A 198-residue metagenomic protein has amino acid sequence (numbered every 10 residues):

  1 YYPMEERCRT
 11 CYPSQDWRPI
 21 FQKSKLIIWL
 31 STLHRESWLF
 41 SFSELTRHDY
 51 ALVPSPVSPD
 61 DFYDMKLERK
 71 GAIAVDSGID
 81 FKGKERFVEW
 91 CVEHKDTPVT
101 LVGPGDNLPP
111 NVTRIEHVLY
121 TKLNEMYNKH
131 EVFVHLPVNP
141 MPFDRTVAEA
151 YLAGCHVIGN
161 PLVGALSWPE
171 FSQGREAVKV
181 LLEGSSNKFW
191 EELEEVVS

Functional and structural regions predicted by a protein language model:
Y2-I27, N128: Membrane-proximal helix-turn-helix segments that form the acceptor-binding/catalytic region of lipid-linked
Q22-Y63: Donor nucleotide-sugar binding/catalytic pocket of nucleotide-sugar-dependent glycosyltransferases
K23-L26, R69, N111, H130 (+1 more regions): Short, well-ordered alpha-helix to beta-strand connector turns
P56-Y120: Conserved catalytic-core segment of nucleotide-activated headgroup transferases in glycan assembly
N124, V147-L152: Short alpha-helical segment that forms part of, or immediately flanks, the ligand-binding pocket in carbohydrate-active
N128-P142, C155: Acidic donor-binding loop of glycosyltransferase active sites
P137-T146, P161-L162, L166-W168: Nucleotide-sugar-dependent
F171-S198: A charged, aromatic-enriched C-terminal amphipathic alpha-helix characteristic of glycosyltransferases across folds
